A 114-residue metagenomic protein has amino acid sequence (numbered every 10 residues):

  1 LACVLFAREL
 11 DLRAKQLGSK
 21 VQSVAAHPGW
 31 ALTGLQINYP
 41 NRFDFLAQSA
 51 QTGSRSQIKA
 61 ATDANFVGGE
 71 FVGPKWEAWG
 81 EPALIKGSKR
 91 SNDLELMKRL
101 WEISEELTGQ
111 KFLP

Functional and structural regions predicted by a protein language model:
L1-P114: NAD(P)H-dependent oxidoreductase Rossmann-fold/reductase module
